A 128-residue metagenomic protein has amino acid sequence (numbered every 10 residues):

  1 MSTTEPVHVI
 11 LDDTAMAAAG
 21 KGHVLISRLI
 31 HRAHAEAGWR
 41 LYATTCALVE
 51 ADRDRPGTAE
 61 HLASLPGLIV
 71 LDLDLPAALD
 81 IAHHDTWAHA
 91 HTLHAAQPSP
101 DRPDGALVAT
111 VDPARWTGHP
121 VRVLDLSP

Functional and structural regions predicted by a protein language model:
M1-Y42, D52-S64: Short, well-structured N-terminal submotif of metal-dependent ribonuclease cores
T3, G118-P128: Short, charged, intrinsically disordered terminal tails
V7-V9, W39-A43, L68, D104-L107 (+1 more regions): Hydrophobic beta-strand segments of well-ordered beta-sheets in folded domains
L11-D12, A43, L73, V111: A conserved hydrophobic position in a structured secondary element of the catalytic/binding core that shapes
A15-A17, L48-A51, A78, W116: A generic structural signal for short hydrophobic patches within well-formed alpha-helices
G22-H23, D54, H84, H119-R122: Residue-level signal for well-ordered alpha-helical positions
L62-A63, A114-R122: Short loop/helix-cap segments at secondary-structure boundaries that form the rim of catalytic
I69-R115, P128: Active-site neighborhoods of divalent-metal-dependent phosphate/nucleic-acid chemistry enzymes
